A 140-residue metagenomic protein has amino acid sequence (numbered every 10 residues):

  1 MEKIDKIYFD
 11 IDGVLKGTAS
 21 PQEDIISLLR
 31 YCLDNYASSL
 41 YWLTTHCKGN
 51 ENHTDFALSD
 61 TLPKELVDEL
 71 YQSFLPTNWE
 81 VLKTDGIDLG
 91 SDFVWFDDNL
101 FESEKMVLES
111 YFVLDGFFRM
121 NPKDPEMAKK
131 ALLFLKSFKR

Functional and structural regions predicted by a protein language model:
M1-V81: Alpha-helical substrate-recognition element adjacent to the catalytic core
H53-R140: C-terminal cap/substrate-recognition subdomain and adjoining C-terminal extension of metal-dependent phosphatase-like
